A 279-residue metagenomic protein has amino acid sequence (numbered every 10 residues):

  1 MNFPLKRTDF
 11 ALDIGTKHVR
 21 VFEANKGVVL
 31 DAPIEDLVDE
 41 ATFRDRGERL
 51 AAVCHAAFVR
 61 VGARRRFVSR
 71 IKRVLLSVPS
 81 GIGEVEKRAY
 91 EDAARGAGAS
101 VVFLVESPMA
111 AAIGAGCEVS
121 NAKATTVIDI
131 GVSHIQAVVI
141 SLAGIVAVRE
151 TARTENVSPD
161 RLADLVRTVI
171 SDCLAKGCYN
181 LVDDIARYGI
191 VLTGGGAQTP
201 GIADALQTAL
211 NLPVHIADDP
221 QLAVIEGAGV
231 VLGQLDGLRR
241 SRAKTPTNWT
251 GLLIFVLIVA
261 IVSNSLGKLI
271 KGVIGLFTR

Functional and structural regions predicted by a protein language model:
M1-T16, R20-V132, V138-I190, A197-I216 (+3 more regions): Nucleotide/phosphate-binding catalytic cleft detector across ATP-hydrolyzing and phosphate-transferring enzymes
S265-R279: Juxtamembrane boundary at the C-terminal end of a transmembrane helix
